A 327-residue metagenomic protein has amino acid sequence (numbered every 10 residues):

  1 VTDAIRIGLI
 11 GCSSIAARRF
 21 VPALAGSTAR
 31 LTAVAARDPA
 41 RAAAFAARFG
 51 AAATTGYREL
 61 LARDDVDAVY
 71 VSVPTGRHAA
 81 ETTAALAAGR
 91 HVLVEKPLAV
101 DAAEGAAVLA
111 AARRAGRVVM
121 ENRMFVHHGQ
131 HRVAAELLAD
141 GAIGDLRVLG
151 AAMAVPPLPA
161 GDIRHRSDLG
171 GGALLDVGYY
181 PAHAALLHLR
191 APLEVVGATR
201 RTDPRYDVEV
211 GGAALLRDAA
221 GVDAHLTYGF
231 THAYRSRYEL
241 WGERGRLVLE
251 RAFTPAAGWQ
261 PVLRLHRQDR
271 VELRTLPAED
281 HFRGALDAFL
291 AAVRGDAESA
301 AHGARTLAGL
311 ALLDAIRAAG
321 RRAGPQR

Functional and structural regions predicted by a protein language model:
V1-A4, L9, A68-V71, A106 (+3 more regions): C-terminal helix-rich "cap/oligomerization" subdomain common to oxidoreductases
V1-F49: N-terminal Rossmann-like dinucleotide-binding module
A16, T55, V94-E95, V119-E121 (+1 more regions): Hydrophobic residues in well-ordered beta-strands that form the structural core
F49-A111: Beta-loop-alpha module in the N-terminal Rossmann-like domain of NAD(P)-dependent dehydrogenases, especially those
A107-F125, G144-A151: Rossmann-fold dehydrogenase core element
F125-A198, T202-R205, A323: Predominantly a Rossmann-like dinucleotide-binding segment in NAD(P)-dependent oxidoreductases
H183-A256, L286-D296: Contiguous beta-strand/loop segments that form the cofactor/metal-binding neighborhood of enzyme cores
E239-A311, P325-Q326: C-terminal glycine/acidic-rich active-site capping loop/insertion
